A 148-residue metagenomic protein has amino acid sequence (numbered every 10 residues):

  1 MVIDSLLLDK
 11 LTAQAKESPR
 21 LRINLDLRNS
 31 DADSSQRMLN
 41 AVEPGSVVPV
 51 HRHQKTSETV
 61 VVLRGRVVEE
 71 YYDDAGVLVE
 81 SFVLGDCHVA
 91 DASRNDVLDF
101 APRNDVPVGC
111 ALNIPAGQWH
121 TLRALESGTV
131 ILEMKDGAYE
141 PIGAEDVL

Functional and structural regions predicted by a protein language model:
M1-S35, P49, S81-C87: A short, N-terminal "cap"/entry segment at the start of jelly-roll beta-barrel domains of the cupin/DSBH fold
I3, L7-L11, V83, W119-L148: Double-stranded beta-helix
L39-K55: Conserved short histidine dyad/triad with adjacent acidic residue
P49-H51, E69-E70, L112-I114, H120-L125 (+1 more regions): Short beta-strand His + acidic residue motifs that chelate non-heme Fe in jelly-roll/DSBH and cupin folds
K55-G76: Glycine- and acidic-residue-biased ligand/ion/polar-headgroup-sensing regions
D73-H88, N104-G117: Short acidic-glycine-tyrosine-enriched beta hairpin
D86-C87, A92, L98: N-terminal basic, low-structured, amphipathic or hydrophobic segments
R94, P102-R103: A cross-taxon signal for low-complexity, glycine/charged-rich
